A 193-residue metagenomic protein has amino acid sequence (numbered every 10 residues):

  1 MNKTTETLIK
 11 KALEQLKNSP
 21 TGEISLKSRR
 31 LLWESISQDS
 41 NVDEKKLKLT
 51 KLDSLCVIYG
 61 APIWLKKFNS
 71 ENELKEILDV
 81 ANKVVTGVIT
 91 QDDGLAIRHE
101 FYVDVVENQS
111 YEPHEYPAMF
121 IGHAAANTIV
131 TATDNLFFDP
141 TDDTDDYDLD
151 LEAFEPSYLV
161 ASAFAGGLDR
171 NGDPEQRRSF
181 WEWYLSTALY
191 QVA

Functional and structural regions predicted by a protein language model:
N2-A193: Structured binding/interaction patches within domain cores
